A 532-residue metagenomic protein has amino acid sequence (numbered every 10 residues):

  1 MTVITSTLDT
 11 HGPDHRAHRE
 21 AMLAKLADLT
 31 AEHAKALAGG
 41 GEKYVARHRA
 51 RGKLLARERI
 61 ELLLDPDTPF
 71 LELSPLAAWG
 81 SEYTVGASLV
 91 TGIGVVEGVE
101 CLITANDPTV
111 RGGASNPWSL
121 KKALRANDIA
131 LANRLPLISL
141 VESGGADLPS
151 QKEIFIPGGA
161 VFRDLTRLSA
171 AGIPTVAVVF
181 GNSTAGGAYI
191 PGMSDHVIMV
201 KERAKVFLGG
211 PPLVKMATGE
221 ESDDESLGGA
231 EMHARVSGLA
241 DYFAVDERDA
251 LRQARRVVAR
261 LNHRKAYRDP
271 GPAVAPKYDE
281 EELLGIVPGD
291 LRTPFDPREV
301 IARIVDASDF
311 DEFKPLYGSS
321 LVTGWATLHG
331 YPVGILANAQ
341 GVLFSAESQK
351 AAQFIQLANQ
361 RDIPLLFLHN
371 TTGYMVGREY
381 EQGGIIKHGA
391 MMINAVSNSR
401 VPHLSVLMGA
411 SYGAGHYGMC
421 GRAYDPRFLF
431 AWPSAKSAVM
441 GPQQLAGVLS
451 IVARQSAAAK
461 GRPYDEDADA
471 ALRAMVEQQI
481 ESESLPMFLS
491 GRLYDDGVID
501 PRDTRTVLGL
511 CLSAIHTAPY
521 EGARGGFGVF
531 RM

Functional and structural regions predicted by a protein language model:
M1-M532: Ligand-binding clefts of soluble mixed alpha/beta catalytic domains
